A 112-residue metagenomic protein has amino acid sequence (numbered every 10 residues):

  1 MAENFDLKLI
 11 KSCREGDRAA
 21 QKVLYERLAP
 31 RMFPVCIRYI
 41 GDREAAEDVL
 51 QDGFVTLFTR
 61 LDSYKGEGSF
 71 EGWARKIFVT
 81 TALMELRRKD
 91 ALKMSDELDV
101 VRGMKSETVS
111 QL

Functional and structural regions predicted by a protein language model:
M1-K11: Extreme N-terminal regulatory/targeting segments of RNA polymerase sigma factors
A2, R14-V23, F33-D52: Short, charged helix-capping/linker segments at alpha-helix termini
A2-E3, L92-L112: Internal acidic/polar
R14-E15, R38-G41, Q51-S69, R88-D90: Sigma70-family region 2
L24, L28, M32, G53 (+1 more regions): Residue-level preference for hydrophobic side chains embedded in well-ordered alpha helices
D62-G66, K76-D96: Arg/Lys-rich amphipathic alpha helix in sigma70-family domain 2
